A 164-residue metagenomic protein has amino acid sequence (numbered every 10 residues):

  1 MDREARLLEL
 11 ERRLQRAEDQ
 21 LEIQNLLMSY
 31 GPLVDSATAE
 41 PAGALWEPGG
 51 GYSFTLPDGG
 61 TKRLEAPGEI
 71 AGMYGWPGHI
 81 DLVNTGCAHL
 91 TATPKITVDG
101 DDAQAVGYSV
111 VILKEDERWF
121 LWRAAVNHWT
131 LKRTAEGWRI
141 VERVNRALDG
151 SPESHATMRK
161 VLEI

Functional and structural regions predicted by a protein language model:
M1-P32, S36, E40, A44-P48: Short, low-complexity N-terminal intrinsically disordered segments enriched in polar/charged residues
D2-E11, I80-I164: A beta-strand edge to alpha-helix "cap/lid" segment located at domain peripheries
R13, A17, T61-L64, R118: Charge-dense, low-complexity intrinsically disordered segments
R13, A66-E69, W129: General structural signal for secondary-structure boundaries
N25, P41, E47, E69-A71 (+3 more regions): Alpha-helical structural elements
P32, A39-S109: A solvent-exposed, acidic/Ser-Thr-rich amphipathic alpha-helical stretch
